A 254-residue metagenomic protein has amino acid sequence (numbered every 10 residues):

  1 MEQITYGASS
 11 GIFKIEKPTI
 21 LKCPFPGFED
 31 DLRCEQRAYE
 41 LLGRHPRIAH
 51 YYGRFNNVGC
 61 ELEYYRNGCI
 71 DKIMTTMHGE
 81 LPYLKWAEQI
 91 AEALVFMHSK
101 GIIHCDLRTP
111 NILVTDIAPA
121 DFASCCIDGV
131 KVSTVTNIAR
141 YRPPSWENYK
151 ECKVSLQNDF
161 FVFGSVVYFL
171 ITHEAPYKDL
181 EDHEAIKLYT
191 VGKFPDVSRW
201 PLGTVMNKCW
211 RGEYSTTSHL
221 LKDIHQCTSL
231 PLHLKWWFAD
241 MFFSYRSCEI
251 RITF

Functional and structural regions predicted by a protein language model:
M1-R44: ATP-binding glycine-rich loop module of kinase domains
G43, R47-W86: Conserved structural core of kinase catalytic domains
I90-M97, V167: Conserved hydrophobic alpha-helix
L94, H98-T115: Catalytic-loop of the protein kinase fold
P110-E151: Activation segment/activation loop of eukaryotic-type protein kinase catalytic domains
D159: Conserved catalytic-loop aspartate of Hanks-type protein kinases
G164-H173: Short, conserved alpha-helix in the C-lobe of eukaryotic-like protein kinase catalytic domains
H173-F254: Helical subdomain adjoining the active site within ATP-dependent kinase catalytic cores
